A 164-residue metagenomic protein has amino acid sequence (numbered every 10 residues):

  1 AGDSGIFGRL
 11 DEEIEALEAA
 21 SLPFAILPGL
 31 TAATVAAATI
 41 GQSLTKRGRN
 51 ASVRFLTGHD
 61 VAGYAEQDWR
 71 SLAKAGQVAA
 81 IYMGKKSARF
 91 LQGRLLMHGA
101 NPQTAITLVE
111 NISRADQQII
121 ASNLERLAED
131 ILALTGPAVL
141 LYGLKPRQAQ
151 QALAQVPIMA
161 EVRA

Functional and structural regions predicted by a protein language model:
A1-H59: Short glycine-cluster motifs
S4-E15, P23, S52, V61-A164: A contiguous loop/helix-start segment that scaffolds small-molecule binding in enzyme catalytic cores
